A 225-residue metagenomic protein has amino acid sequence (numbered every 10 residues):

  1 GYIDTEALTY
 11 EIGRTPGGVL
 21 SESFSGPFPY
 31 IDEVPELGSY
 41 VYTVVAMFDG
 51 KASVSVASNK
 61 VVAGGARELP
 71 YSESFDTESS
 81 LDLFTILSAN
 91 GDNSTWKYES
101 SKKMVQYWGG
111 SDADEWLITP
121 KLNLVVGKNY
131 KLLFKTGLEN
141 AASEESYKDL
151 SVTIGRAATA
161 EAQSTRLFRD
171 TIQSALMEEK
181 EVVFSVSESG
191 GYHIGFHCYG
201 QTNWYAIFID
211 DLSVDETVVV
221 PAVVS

Functional and structural regions predicted by a protein language model:
G1-T5, S225: Conserved aromatic anchor
A7-L37, F168-S174: Recognizes extended acidic, P/S/T-rich segments that occur within or adjacent to Ig-like beta-sandwich modules
D32-K51: Beta-strand-rich modules
M47-A66: Extracellular fibronectin type III
A66-A113: Extracellular glycan-recognition surfaces and repeat-rich motifs
F75, T119, K128-N140, L150-V152 (+2 more regions): Extracellular beta-strand-rich recognition modules
D112-W116, Y199-T217: Extracellular carbohydrate recognition
A158-E188: Extracellular carbohydrate recognition and processing domains and analogous Trp-centered ligand-binding platforms
